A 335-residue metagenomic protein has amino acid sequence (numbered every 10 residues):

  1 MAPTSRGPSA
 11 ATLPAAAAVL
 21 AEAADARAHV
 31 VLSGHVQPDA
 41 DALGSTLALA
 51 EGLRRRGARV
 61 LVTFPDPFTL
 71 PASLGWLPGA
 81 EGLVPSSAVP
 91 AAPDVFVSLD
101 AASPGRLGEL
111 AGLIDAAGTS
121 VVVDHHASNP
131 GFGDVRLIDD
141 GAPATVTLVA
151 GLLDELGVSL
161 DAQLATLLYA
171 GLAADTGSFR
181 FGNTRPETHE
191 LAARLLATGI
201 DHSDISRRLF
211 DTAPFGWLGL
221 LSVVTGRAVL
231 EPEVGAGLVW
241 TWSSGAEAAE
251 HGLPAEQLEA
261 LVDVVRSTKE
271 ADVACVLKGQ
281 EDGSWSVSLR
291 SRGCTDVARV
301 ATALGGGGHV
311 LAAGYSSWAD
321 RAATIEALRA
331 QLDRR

Functional and structural regions predicted by a protein language model:
A2-A18, G112-S120, G141-P143, T147-V149: An acidic intrinsically disordered interaction segment
A2-V36, G44-A72, P90-P93, A173-R334: Hydrophobic helix-and-loop "lid/oligomerization" segment in the mid-to-C-terminal part of catalytic domains
A11, E81-V84, L107, T119 (+3 more regions): Ribokinase/PfkB-type carbohydrate-kinase core domain
D39: Polar, low-complexity loop segments and adjacent catalytic/binding residues used for recognizing and processing sugar
A48-A50, L113-A116, I138-D139, E190: Glycine-rich, phosphate-binding/catalytic loops in enzymes
G75, A80-D134: Active-site cofactor/cluster-binding pocket
L77-G82, I138-G141, R292-G293: Short, hinge-like loop/turn segments at secondary-structure boundaries
V123-L191: Short alpha-helices
